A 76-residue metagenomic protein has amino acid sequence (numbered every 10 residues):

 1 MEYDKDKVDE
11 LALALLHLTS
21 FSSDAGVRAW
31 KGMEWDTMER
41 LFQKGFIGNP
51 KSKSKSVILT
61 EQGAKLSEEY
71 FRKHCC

Functional and structural regions predicted by a protein language model:
M1-W35, R72-H74: Short amphipathic alpha-helical interface segments
D9-L11, T60, A64: Hydrophobic alpha-helical segments
T19, K44, E68-E69: Short non-domain terminal segments
R40: Alpha-helical DNA-recognition elements
Q43-S52: A short, conserved structural fragment
S54-L59: Minor-groove-contacting beta-hairpin "wing" of winged helix-turn-helix DNA-binding domains
Q62-C76: Short, amphipathic alpha-helical interaction segments positioned at domain boundaries
